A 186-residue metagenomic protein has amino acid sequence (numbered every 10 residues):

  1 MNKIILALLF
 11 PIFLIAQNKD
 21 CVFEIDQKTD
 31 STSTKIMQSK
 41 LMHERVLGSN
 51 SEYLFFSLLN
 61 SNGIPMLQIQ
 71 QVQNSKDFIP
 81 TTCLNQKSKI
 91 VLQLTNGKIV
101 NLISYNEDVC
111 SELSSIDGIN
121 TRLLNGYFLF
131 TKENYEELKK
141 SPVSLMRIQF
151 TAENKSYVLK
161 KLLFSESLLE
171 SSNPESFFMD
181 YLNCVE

Functional and structural regions predicted by a protein language model:
M1-F23: Bacterial Sec-dependent N-terminal signal peptides
L9, L14-A16, K76, I103 (+1 more regions): Residue-level signal for mature regions of secreted extracellular proteins and peptides
N18-Q86: An ectodomain-focused feature that recognizes extracytoplasmic/extracellular
Q27-S33, V91-Q93, G118-I119: Extracellular/mature segments of secreted proteins
F56, L67-I69, I90-L92, L102 (+1 more regions): Hydrophobic beta-strand residues in large extracellular and virion-surface proteins
V72-N74, T95, L129-T131: Solvent-exposed residues in well-ordered beta-strands and their adjoining turns, especially edge/terminal strands
S75-Y105, C110: Mid-length scaffold segments of soluble, non-membrane domains
K98, L102-E186: Internal interaction segment
